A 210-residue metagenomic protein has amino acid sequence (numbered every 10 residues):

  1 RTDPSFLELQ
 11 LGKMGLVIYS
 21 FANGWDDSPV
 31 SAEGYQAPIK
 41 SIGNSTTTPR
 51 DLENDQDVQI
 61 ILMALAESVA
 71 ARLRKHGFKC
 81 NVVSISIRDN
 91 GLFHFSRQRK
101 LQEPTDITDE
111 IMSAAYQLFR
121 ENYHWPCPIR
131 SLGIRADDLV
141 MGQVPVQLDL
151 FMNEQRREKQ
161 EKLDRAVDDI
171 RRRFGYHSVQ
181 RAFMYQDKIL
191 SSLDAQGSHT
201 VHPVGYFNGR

Functional and structural regions predicted by a protein language model:
R1-P128: DNA-contacting surface of Y-family translesion DNA polymerases
E103-R210: Acidic, metal-coordinating catalytic segment for phosphate/diphosphate chemistry, firing primarily on the Nudix
